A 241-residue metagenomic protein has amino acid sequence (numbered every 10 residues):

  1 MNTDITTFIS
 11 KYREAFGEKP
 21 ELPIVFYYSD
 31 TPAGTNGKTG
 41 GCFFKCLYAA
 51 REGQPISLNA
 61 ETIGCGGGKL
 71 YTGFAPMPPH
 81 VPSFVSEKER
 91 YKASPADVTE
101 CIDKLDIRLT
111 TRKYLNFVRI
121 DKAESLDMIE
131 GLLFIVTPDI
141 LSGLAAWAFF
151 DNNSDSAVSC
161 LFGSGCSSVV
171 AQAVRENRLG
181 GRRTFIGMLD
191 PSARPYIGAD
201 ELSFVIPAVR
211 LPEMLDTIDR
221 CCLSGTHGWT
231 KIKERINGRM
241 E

Functional and structural regions predicted by a protein language model:
I5-E241: Acidic, serine/proline-rich low-complexity intrinsically disordered regions
